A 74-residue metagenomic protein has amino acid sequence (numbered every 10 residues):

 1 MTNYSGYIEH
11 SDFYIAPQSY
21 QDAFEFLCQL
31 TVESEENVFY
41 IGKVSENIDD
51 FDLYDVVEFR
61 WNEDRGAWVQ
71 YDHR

Functional and structural regions predicted by a protein language model:
M1-D12: Short aromatic-glycine-(Arg/Gly/Cys) micro-motifs in beta-strand/loop hairpins
G6, P17, T31-V32: Short, exposed beta-strand/loop patches in secreted or surface proteins that constitute
S11-P17, Y54: Surface-exposed loop/edge segments in extracytoplasmic proteins
A16-Y20, S45: Conserved aromatic
A23: Short amphipathic alpha-helices within nucleic acid-binding modules
T31-R74: Short, mixed-charge low-complexity intrinsically disordered segments
